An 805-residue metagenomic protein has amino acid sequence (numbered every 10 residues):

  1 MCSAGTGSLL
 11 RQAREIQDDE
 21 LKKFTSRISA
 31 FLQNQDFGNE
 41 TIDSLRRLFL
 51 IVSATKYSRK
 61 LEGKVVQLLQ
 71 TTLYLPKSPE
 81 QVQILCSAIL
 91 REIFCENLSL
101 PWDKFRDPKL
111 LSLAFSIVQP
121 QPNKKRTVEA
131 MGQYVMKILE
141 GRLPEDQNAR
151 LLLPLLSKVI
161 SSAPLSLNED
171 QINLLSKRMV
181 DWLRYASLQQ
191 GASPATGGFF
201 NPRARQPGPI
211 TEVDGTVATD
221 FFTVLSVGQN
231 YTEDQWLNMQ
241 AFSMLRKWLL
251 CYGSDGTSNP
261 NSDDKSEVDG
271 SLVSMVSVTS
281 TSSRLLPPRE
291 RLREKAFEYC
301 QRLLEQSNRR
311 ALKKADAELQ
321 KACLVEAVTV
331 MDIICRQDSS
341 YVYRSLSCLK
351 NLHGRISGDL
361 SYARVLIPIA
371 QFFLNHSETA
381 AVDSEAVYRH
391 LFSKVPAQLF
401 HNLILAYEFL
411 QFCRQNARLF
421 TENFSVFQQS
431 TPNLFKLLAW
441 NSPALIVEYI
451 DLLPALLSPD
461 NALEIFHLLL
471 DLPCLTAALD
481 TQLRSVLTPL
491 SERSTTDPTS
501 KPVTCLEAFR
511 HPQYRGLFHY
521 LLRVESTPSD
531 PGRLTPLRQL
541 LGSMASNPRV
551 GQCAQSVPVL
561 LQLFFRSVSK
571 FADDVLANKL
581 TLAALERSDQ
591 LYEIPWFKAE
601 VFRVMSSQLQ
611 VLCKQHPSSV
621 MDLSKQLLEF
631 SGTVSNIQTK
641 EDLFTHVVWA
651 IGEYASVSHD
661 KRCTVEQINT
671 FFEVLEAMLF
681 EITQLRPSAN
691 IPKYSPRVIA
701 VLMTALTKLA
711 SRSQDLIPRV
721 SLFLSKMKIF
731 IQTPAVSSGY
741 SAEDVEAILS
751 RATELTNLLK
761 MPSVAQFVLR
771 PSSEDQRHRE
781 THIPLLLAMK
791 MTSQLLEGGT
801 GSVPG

Functional and structural regions predicted by a protein language model:
M1-R414, R418-P432, A439-G805: Extended alpha-solenoid scaffolds built from HEAT/ARM-like alpha-helical repeats and adjacent low-complexity/polar
